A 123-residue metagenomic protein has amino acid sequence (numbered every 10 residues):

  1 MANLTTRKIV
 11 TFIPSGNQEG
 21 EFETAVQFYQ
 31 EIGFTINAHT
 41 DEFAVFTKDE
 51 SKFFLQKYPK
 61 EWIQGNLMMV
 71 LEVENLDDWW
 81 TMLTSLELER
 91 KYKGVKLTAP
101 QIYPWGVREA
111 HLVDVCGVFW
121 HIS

Functional and structural regions predicted by a protein language model:
M1-T24, M69: N-terminal beta-strand motif that seeds the catalytic metal site of vicinal oxygen chelate
L4-K8, E61-N66, P104: Short glycine-enriched loop/turn motifs at secondary-structure junctions
N17, M69-F119: Vicinal oxygen chelate
A25-Y29, D114-G117: Conserved active-site tyrosine of GNAT-family acetyltransferases
Q30-I36, L88-E89: Conserved acetyl-CoA-binding loop of GNAT-fold acetyltransferases
T35-M68, V73, F119-S123: Conserved short beta-strand elements that form part of the metal-binding/catalytic scaffold of enzyme active sites
